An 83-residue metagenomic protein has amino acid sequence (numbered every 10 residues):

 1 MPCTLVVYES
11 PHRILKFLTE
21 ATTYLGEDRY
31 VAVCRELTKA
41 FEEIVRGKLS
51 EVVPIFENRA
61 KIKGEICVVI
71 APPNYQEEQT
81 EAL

Functional and structural regions predicted by a protein language model:
P2-L83: A contiguous loop/helix-start segment that scaffolds small-molecule binding in enzyme catalytic cores
